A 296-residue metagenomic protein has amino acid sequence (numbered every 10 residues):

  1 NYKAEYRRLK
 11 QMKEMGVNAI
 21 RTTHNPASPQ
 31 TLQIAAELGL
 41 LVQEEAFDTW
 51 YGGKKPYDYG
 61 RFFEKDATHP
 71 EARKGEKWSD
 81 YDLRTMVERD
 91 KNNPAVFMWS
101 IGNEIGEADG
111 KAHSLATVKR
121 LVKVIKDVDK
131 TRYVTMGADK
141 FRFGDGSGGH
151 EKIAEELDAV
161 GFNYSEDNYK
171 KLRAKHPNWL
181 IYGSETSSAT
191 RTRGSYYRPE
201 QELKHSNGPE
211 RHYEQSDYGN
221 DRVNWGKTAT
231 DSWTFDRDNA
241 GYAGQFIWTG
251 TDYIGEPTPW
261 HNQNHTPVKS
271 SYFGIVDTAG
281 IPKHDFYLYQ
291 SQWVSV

Functional and structural regions predicted by a protein language model:
N1-V296: Extended substrate-binding grooves/exosites of carbohydrate-active enzymes
